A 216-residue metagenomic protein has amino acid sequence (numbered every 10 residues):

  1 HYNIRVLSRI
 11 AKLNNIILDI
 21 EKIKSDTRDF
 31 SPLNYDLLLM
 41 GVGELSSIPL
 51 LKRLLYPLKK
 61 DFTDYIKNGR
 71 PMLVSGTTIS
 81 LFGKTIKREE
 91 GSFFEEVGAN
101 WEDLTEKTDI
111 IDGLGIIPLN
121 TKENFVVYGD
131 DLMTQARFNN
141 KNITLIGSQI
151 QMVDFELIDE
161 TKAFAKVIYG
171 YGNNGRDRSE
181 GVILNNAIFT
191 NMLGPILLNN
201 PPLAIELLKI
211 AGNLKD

Functional and structural regions predicted by a protein language model:
H1-N68, T77, K87, E106 (+1 more regions): N-terminal beta1-alpha1 cap of cysteine-dependent amidohydrolase-like domains
R5, S80, D112-G115, I143 (+1 more regions): Residues on a specific face of well-ordered alpha-helices
L18-I20, M72, A187: Hydrophobic anchor at the start of a short beta-strand that flanks the dinucleotide cofactor-binding loop
K24-D26, P118-N120, Q151: Residues at the C-termini of beta-strands that transition into short coil/loop
N34-Y35, N68-R70, I111-D112, N142-L145 (+1 more regions): Short coil/turn connectors at secondary-structure junctions
L37-G41, L73, F189-N191: Structural motif
L45-F138: Cysteine-nucleophile active-site neighborhood
T121, F125-D216: Amide-donor transfer/coupling interface in amidating biosynthetic enzymes
